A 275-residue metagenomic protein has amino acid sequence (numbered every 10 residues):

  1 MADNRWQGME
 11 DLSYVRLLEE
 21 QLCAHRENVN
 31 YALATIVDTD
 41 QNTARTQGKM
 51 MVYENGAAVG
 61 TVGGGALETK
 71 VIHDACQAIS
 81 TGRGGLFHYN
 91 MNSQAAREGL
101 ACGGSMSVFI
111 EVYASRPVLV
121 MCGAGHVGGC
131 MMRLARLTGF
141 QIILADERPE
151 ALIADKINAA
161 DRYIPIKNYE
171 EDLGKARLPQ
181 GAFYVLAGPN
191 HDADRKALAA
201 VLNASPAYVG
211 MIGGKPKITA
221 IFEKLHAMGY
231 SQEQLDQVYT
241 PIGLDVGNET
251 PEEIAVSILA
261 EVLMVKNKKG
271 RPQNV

Functional and structural regions predicted by a protein language model:
M1-P165, G174-F183, K217, E223-K224 (+1 more regions): Segments forming oxygen-rich coordination pockets for charged ligands
G64, L186-N190, G210, G243 (+1 more regions): Glycine- and other small-residue-rich loops at beta-strand/loop junctions that grip anionic moieties
F140, P206, Y230: Short phosphate-binding/catalytic loops that engage adenosine nucleotides
A145, F183-Y184, G188-P189, A199-K224: ADP-ribose/adenylate-binding Rossmann-like module
I164-E170, A176, G188-D192: A general structural motif
R195-A197: Glycine/threonine-rich flexible loop motifs
I212-V275: Adenosine-phosphate binding glycine-rich loop
